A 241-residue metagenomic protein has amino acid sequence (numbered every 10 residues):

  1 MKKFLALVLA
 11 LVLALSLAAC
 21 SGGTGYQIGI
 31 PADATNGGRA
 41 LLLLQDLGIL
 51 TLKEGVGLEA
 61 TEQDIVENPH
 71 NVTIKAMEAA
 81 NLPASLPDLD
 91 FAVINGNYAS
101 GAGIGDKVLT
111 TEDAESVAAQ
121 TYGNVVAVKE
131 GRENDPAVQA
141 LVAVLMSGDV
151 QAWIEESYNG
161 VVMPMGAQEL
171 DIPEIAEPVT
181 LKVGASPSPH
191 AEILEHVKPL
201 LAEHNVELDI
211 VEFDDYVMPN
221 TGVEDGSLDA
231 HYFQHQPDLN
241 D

Functional and structural regions predicted by a protein language model:
L15-A19: C-terminal motif of bacterial Sec signal peptides marking the signal peptidase cleavage site
T24-G29, A176-S188, V206-E212: Short, well-ordered beta-strand elements
G38-L41, Q45, A137, L145-G166: Periplasmic-binding protein-like
L42-I49, G55, T61-Q63, P187-E212 (+1 more regions): Short, polar/charged alpha-helical segment
V56-A84, I210-T221: Short helix-initiation/N-cap motifs at beta->coil->alpha
K75, F91, N95, G105-A119 (+1 more regions): Short beta-strand->loop
E78-A79, P87-S100, P187-S188, D214-Y216 (+1 more regions): Beta->alpha turn/N-cap motifs
T121-A140: A bilobed periplasmic-binding-protein/Venus flytrap-type ligand-binding module shared by bacterial periplasmic
